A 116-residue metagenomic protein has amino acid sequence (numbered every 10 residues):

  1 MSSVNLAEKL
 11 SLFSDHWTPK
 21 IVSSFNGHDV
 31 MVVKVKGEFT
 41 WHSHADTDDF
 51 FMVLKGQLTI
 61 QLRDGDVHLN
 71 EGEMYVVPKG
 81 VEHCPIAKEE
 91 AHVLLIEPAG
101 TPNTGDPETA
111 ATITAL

Functional and structural regions predicted by a protein language model:
S2-L10, S23, K88-L116: Double-stranded beta-helix
L6-W41, T47, G105: A short glycine-rich, His/Asp/Glu-containing loop-to-beta-strand
N26, L54-K55, N70-E71, E89: A cytosolic small-molecule/anion-sensing beta-strand core signal
G27-D29, K36-E38, K55-T59, D66 (+1 more regions): Short, charged/polar surface micro-motifs in flexible loops or helix N-caps
K34-V35, H44-Q61, I96: Short, conserved beta-strand element in jelly-roll/cupin
L62-R63, E71, A87, G105: Short glycine-/acidic-enriched loop or helix-start segments at secondary-structure transitions that form or flank
R63-G80: Short acidic-glycine-tyrosine-enriched beta hairpin
